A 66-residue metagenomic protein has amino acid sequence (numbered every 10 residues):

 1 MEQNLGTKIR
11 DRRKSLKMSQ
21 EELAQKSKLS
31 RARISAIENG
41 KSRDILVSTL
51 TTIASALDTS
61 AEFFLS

Functional and structural regions predicted by a protein language model:
M1-S15: A short, Lys/Arg-rich alpha-helix, primarily the initiator
K8, S19, L46-T49, S60: Residues that mark the N-terminal boundary/hinge immediately upstream of a DNA-recognition element
K14, Q25, S55: Alpha-helical residues within the helix-turn-helix
M18-I37: Short alpha-helical DNA-recognition segment
K41-S55: Short, basic-rich loop-to-helix N-cap that marks the start of a DNA-contacting helix
D58-S66: Short C-terminal boundary/hinge segments that cap the last helix of small helical domains
